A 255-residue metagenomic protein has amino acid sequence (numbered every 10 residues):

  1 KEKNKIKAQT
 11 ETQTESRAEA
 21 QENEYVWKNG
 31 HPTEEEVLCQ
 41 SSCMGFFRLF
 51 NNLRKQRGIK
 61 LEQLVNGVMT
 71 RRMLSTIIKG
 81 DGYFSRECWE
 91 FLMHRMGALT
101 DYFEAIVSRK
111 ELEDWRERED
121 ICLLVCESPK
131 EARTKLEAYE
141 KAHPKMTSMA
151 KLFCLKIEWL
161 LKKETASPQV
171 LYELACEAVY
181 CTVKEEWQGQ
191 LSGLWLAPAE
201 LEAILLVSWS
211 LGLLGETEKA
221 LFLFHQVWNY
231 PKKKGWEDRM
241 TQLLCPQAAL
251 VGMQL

Functional and structural regions predicted by a protein language model:
Q21-R57: A short, Lys/Arg-rich alpha-helix, primarily the initiator
E36, A105-E131: Short, charged recognition helix plus adjacent turn of helix-turn-helix-like nucleic-acid-binding domains
N52, E62-Q63, F91: Alpha-helical residues within helix-turn-helix
Q56-T76: Short alpha-helical DNA-recognition segment
S85-F103: DNA major-groove recognition helix of helix-turn-helix/homeodomain DNA-binding modules
A105-I106, E140-A150, C181-A197, Y230-D238: Flexible helix-coil transition and linker loops at the boundaries of alpha-helical arrays
W115-C126, L152-S167, A199-G215, L243-Q254: Tandem amphipathic alpha-helical repeat scaffolds
L124-A138, T165-E186, L214-Q226, L255: Helix-turn-helix repeat elements of alpha-solenoid scaffolds
